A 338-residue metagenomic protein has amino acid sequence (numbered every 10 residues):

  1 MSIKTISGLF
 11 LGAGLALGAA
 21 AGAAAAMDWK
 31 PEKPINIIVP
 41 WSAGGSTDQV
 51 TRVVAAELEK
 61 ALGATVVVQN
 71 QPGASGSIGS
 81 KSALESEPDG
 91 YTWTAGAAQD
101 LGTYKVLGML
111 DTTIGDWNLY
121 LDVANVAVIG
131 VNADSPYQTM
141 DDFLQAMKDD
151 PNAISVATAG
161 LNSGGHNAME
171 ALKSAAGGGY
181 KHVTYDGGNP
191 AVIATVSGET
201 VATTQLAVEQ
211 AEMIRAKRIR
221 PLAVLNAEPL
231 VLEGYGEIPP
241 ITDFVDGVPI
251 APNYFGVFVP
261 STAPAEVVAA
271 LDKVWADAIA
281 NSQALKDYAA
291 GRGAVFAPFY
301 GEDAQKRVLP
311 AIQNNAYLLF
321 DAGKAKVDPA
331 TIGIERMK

Functional and structural regions predicted by a protein language model:
G8-A19: Bacterial N-terminal signal peptides
A20-A26: Sec/Tat signal peptide C-region and signal peptidase I cleavage site
A26-T113, L161, G177-V201, L206 (+4 more regions): N-terminal (or domain-start) structured segment
M27-E32, L58, S82-T92, Y104-P190 (+2 more regions): Hinge/capping helix and adjacent helix->loop/strand transition within the periplasmic-binding protein
G44, A98-Q99, N132-Y137, A159-S163 (+4 more regions): Short coil/turn segments
A153, A157-I238: Ligand-binding pocket segment of bilobal, Venus flytrap-like solute-binding proteins
Q210-S282, K286, V327-K338: C-terminal lobe and pocket-closing loops of periplasmic/extracytoplasmic Venus-flytrap solute-binding proteins
A280, A284-V308: Mature extracytoplasmic/periplasmic domains
